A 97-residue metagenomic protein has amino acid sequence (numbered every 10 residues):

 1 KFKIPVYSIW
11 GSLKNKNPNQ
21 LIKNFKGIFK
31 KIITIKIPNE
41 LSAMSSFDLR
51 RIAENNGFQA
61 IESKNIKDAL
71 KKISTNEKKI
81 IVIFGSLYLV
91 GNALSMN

Functional and structural regions predicted by a protein language model:
K1-K31: Nucleotide phosphate-binding/pyrophosphate-handling subdomain across enzymes that bind or process nucleotide phosphates
P5-Y7, K78-V82: Residue-level preference for the first positions of well-ordered beta-strands
K14-K16, P38-L41, L89: Short Gly/Pro-enriched loop/turn and capping motifs at secondary-structure junctions
N17-Q20, K72, G91-A93: Phosphate- and divalent-cation-binding pockets in alpha/beta enzyme and binding domains that engage nucleotide-derived
I22-I80: C-terminal helical cap/extension that packs against the catalytic core of soluble nucleotide-cofactor enzymes
E54, V90, M96: H/E-rich (His + Asp/Glu) clusters that bind or coordinate divalent metals
S86: Active-site-proximal loop/hinge segments that shape catalytic or ion-binding/gating pockets
